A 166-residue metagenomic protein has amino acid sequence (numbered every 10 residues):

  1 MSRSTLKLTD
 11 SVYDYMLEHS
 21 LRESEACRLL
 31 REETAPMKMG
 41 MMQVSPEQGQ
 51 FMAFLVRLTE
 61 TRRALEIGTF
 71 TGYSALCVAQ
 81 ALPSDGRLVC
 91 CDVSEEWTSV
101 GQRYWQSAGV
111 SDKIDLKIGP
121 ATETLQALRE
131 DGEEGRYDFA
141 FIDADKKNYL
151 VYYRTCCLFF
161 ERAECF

Functional and structural regions predicted by a protein language model:
M1-F141, K146-F166: A short alpha-helical cap/connector motif
